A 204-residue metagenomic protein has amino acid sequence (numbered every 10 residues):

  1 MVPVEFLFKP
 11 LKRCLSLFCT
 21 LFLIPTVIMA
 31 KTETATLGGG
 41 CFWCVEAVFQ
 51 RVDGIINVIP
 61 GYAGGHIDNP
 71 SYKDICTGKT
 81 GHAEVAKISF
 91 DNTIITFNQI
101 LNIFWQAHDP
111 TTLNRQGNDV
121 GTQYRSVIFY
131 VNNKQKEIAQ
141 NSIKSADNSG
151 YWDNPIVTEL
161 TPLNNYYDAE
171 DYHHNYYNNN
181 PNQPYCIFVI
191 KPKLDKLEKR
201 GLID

Functional and structural regions predicted by a protein language model:
V2, F8-L11, I28-D204: Flexible coil/turn and secondary-structure edge motifs
K12-T26: Bacterial N-terminal signal peptides
